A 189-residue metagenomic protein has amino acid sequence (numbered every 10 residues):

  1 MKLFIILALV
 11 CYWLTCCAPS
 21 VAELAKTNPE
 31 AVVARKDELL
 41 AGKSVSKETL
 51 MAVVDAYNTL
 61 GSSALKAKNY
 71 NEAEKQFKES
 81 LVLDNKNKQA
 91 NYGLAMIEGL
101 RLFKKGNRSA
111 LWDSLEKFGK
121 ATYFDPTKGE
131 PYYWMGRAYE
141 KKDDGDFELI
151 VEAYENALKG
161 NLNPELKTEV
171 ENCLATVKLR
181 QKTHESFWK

Functional and structural regions predicted by a protein language model:
V45, V151-K189: Terminal, low-structured helical/coil segments at or just beyond the last alpha-helical repeat
K47, V54, K88-A95, G129-E130 (+1 more regions): Helix-start (N-cap) detector for alpha-helical repeat units in TPR-like alpha-solenoids, especially tetratricopeptide
A52, T59, G93, W134 (+1 more regions): Canonical tetratricopeptide repeat
S62, M96, L100-F103, R137-Y139 (+1 more regions): Residue-level recognition of tetratricopeptide repeat
D84-T127: Alpha-helical adaptor scaffolds
